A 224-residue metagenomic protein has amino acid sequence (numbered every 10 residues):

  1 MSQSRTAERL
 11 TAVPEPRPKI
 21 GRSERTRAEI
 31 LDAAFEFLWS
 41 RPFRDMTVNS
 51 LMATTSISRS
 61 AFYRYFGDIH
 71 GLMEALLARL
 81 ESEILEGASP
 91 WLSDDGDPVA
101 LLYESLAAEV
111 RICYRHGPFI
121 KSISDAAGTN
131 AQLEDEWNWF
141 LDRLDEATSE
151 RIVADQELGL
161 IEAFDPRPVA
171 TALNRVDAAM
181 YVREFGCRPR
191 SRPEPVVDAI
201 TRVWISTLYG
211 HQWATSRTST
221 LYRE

Functional and structural regions predicted by a protein language model:
M1-R25, F164, Q212-E224: N-terminal intrinsically disordered/low-complexity leader segments
E8, A12-K19, M52-H70, I112-R115 (+2 more regions): Basic/polar phosphate-binding segments, predominantly the helix-turn-helix DNA-binding elements of transcriptional
R17-K19, S40, L76-Y103, I120-K121 (+1 more regions): Amphipathic alpha-helical linker/stalk segments
R25, E29, F37-G71, A75: Helix-turn-helix
T26, I30-L38, L80, I84 (+1 more regions): Short hydrophobic clusters on alpha-helical segments that form packing/core surfaces in small helical domains
G71, A75, E86-R115, V169-L173 (+2 more regions): Hydrophobic alpha-helical connector segments
S82-L85, I112-R115, A131-E157, R167-T171 (+3 more regions): Amphipathic alpha-helical packing segments from all-alpha helical-bundle domains
V99-S124, W139, E146-S149, N174 (+2 more regions): Helical hydrophobic small-molecule/effector-binding pocket
